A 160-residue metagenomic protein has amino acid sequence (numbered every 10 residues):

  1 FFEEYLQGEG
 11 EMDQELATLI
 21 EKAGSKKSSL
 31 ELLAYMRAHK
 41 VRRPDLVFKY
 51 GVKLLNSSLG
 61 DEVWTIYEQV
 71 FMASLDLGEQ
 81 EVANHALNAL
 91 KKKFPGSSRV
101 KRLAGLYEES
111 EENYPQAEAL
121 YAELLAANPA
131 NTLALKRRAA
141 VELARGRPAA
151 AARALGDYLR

Functional and structural regions predicted by a protein language model:
F2-A83: N-terminal alpha-helical scaffold/docking segments in eukaryotic complex subunits
Q69-V70, A104, R138: Structural register within alpha-helical repeat arrays
A73-S74, E108, E142: Residue at a conserved register position within TPR or TPR-like alpha-solenoid repeats
D76-L77, E111, R145: Structural motif corresponding to the intra-repeat A-B loop/turn of tetratricopeptide repeats
R99-V100, A134: TPR alpha-solenoid repeat register
